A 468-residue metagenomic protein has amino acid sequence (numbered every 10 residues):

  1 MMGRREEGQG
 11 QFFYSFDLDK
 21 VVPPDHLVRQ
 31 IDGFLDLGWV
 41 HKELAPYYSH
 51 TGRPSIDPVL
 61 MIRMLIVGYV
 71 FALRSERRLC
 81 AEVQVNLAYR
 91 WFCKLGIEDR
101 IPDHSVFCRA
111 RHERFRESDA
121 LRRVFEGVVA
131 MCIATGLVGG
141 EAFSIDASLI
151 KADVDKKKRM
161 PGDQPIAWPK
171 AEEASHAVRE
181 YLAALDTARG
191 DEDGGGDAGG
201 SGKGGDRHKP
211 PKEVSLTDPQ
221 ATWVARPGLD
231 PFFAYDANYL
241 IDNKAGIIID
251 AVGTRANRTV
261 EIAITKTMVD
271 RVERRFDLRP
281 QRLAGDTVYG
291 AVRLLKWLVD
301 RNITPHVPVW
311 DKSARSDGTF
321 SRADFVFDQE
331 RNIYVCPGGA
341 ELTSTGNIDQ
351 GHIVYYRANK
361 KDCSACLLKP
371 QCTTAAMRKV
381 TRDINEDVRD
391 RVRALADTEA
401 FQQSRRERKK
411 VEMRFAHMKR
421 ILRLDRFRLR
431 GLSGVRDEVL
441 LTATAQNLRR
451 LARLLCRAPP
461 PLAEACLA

Functional and structural regions predicted by a protein language model:
M1-S15, Q164: Short, flexible loop/hinge motifs at secondary-structure junctions
R4-R5, A72-V85, L95-A468: Anion-binding and metal-coordination hotspots
D19-K20: N-terminal, Lys/Arg-enriched amphipathic/low-complexity engagement segments that precede the first folded domain
P24-I66, F71: Basic, short loop/linker segments at the boundary and entry of helix-turn-helix/winged-helix-like folds
Y89-C93: Short amphipathic alpha-helical interface patches used for protein-protein assembly/oligomerization
